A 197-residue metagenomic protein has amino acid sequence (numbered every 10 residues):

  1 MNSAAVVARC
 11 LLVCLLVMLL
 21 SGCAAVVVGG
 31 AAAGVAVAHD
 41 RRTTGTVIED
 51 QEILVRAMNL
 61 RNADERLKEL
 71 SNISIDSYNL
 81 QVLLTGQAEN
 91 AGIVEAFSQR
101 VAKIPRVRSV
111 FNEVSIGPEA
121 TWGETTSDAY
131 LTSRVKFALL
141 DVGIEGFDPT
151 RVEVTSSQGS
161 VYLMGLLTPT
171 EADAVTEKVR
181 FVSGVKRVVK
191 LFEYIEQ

Functional and structural regions predicted by a protein language model:
M1-L11: Bacterial N-terminal signal peptides that target proteins for export
N2-A4, G22-Q197: N-terminal targeting leaders
C10-G22: Bacterial N-terminal signal peptides
